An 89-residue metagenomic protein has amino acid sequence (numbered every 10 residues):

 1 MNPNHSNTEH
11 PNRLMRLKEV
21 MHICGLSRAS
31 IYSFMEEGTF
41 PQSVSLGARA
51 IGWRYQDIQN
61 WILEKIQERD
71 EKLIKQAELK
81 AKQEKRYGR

Functional and structural regions predicted by a protein language model:
M1-H10, A81-R89: Intrinsically disordered, low-complexity and often Lys/Arg-enriched segments
N2-E37, Q56, N60-E68: Polyanion-binding surface elements
I23, S43-V44: Surface-exposed, Lys/Arg-rich phosphate-binding patches that contact polyanionic backbones
E37-S43: Short, solvent-exposed alpha-helical "recognition" segments
V44-A50: Short Lys/Arg-enriched helix C-cap and helix-to-coil transition segments that create basic nucleic-acid-contact patches
Q59-R86: A short, Lys/Arg-enriched interface patch at domain edges and termini
